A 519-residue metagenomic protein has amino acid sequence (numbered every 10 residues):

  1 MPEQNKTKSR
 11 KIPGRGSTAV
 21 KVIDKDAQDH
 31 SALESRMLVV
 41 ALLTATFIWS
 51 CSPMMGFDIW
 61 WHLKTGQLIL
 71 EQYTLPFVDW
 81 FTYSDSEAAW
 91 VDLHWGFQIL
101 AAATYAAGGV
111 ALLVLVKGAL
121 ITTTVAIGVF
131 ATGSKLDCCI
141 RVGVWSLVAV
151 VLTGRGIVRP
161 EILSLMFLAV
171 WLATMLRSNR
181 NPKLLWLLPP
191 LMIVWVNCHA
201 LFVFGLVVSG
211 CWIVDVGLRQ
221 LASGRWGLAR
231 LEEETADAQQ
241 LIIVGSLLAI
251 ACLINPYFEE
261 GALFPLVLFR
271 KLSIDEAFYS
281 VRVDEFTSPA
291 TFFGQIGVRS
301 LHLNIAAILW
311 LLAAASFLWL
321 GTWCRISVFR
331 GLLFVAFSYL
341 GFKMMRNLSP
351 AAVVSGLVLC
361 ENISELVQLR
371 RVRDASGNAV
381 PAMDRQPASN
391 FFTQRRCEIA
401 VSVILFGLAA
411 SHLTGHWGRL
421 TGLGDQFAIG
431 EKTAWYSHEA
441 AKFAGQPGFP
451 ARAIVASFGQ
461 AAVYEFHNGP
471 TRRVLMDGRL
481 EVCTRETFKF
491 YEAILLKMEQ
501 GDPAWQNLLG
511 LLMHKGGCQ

Functional and structural regions predicted by a protein language model:
V40, G128-V151: Transmembrane-helix signature of polytopic, membrane-embedded enzymes that assemble or transfer cell-envelope glycans
T46, V148-T153, T174, L185-A200 (+2 more regions): Membrane-interface alpha helices of multi-pass inner-membrane proteins
D58, L70, A200-C324, V358: Transmembrane catalytic cores of multi-pass membrane glycosyltransferases and polysaccharide-assembly enzymes
L115-K135: Transmembrane-helix motifs of polytopic, lipid-linked glycan transferases
W171-L185, A315-T322: Membrane-interface transmembrane helices that cradle and orient dolichyl/undecaprenyl
V380-P447, G459-A461, L480, L496 (+1 more regions): Membrane-proximal, lumen/periplasm-facing interface regions of secretory-pathway glyco- and lipid-modifying enzymes
G445-E486, Q519: Short periplasmic/luminal acceptor-recognition loop of GT-C membrane glycosyltransferases, typified by
T471-Q519: Luminal/periplasmic acceptor-recognition loop/helix of membrane-associated glycosyltransferases
